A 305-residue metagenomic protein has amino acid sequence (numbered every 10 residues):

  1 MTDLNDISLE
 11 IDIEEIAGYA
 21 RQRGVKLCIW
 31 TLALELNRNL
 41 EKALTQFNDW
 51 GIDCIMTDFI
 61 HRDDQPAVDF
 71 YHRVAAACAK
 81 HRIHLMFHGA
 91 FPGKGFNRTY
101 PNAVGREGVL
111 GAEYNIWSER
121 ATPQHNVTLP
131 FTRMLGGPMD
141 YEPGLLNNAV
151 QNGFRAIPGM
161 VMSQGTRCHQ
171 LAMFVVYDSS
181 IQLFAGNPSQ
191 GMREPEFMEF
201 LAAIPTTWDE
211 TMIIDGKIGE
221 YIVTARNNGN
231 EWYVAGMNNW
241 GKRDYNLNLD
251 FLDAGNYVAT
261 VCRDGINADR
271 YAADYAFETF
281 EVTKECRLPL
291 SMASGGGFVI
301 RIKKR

Functional and structural regions predicted by a protein language model:
M1-T166: Aromatic- and carboxylate-enriched substrate-binding clefts and catalytic-loop regions of carbohydrate-active enzymes
D58, L85, V176, V234 (+1 more regions): Conserved, mostly hydrophobic/aromatic
I83-G89, I116, S180-E194, W208-M212 (+1 more regions): Acidic/polar loop patches that form or flank catalytic/metal-binding clefts of enzymes that bind anionic ligands
M160, H169-Q182, P188: Catalytic domains of carbohydrate-active enzymes that cleave complex glycans
G186-Y233, M237-N239, N267-A273: Glycan-recognition and catalytic regions of carbohydrate-active enzymes
K217-V258, C262, F298-V299: Carbohydrate-binding surface patches
V261-E285: Solvent-exposed beta-strand/loop surfaces of large extracellular or lumenal domains
T279-R305: C-terminal beta-strand-rich structural cap/linker in extracellular carbohydrate-active enzymes
